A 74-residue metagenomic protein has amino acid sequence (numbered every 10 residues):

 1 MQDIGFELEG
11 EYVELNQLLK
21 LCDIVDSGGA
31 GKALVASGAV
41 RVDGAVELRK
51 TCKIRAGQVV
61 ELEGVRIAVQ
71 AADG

Functional and structural regions predicted by a protein language model:
M1-V13: A detector for short, charged/polar N-terminal pre-domain segments
Q2-I4, G38, V65: Generic structural motif recognizing short loop/turn segments at the entrances and edges of beta-strands
V13-A56: A basic, amphipathic helix-loop patch mediating RNA/tRNA/ribosome contacts
E47-G74: C-terminal structural segments of small proteins and small subunits
